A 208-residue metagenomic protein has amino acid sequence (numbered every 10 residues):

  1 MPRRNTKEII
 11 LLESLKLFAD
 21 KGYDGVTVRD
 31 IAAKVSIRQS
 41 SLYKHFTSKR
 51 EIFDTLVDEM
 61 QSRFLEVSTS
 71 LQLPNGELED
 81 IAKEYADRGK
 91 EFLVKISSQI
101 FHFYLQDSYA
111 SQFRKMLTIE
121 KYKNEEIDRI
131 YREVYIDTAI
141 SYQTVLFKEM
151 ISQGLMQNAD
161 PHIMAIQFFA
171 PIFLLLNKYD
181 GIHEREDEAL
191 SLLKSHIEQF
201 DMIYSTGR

Functional and structural regions predicted by a protein language model:
M1-R4, N75, R208: N-terminal intrinsically disordered/low-complexity leader segments
T6, I10-E13, F92: N-terminal positioning helix adjacent to the helix-turn-helix/winged-helix DNA-binding module
I9, K95, Q112, M116 (+3 more regions): Amphipathic alpha-helical interaction segments
I9, L17-E59: Helix-turn-helix
D58-F64, S68-Q72: Short, basic, alpha-helical segments at the C-terminal edge of helix-turn-helix-like DNA-binding modules
S68-D107, A165: Hydrophobic alpha-helical connector segments
L105-T118, Y122-S152: Amphipathic alpha-helical packing segments from all-alpha helical-bundle domains
R129, E133, D137, F147-E198: Hydrophobic/aromatic-rich alpha-helical bundle segments in the mid-to-C-terminal region
